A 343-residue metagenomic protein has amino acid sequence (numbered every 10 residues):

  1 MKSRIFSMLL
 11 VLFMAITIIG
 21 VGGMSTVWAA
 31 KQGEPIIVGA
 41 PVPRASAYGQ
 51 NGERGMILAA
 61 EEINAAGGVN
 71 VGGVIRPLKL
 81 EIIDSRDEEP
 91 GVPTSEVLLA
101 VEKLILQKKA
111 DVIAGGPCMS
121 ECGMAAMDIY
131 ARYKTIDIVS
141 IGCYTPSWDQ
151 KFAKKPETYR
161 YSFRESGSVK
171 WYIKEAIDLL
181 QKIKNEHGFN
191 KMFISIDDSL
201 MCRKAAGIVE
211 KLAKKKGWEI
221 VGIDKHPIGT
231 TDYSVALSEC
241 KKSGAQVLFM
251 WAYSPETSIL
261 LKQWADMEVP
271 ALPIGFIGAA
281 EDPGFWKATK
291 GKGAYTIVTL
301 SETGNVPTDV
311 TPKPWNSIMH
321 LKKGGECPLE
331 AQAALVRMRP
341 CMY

Functional and structural regions predicted by a protein language model:
M1-I37, I105: Short, low-complexity disordered leader/linker segments with a strong preference for bacterial N-terminal type II
A29-G33, A47-R54, V69-A153, E165 (+2 more regions): Beta-alpha junction/loop-to-helix N-cap segments that form part of ligand/metal-binding clefts
G39-I57, I83-P90, T94, P117 (+2 more regions): Extracytoplasmic "Venus flytrap"
G49-V71, G207-K214: Short, polar/charged alpha-helical segment
M56, S120-R132, D232, S238 (+2 more regions): Hydrophobic alpha-helical
E61-E62, R339-Y343: Short glycine/serine- and small hydrophobic-enriched flexible loop segments
A110-I223, L272-V298, G304-N305: Extracytoplasmic ligand/sensor domains, especially the bilobed periplasmic-binding protein
W264-R337: Extracellular/periplasmic periplasmic-binding protein-like sensory domains
